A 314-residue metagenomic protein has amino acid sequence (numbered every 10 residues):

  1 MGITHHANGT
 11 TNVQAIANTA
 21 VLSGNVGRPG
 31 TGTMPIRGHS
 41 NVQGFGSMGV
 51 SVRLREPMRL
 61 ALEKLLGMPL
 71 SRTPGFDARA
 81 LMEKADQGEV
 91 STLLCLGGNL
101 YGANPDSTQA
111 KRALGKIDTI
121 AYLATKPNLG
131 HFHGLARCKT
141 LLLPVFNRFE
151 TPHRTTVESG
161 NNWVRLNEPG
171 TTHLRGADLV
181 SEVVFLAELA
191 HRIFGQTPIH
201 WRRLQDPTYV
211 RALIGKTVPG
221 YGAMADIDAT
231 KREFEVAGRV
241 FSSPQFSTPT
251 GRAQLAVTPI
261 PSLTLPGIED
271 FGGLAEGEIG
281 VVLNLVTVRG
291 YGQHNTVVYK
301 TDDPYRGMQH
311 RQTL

Functional and structural regions predicted by a protein language model:
M1-N18, L22-P29, I36-P219, V288-L314: Non-catalytic alpha/beta scaffold blocks inside enzyme catalytic domains
Q43-F45, Q205-M308: Long, low-complexity segments enriched in small/aliphatic residues
